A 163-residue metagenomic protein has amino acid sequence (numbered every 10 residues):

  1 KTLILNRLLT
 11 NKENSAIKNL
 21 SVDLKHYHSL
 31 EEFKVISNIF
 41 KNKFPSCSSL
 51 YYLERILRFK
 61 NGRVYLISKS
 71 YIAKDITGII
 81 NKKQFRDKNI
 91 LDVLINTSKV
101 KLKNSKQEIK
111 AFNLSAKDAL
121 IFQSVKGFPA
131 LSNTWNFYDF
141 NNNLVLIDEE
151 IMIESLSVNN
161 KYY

Functional and structural regions predicted by a protein language model:
K1-C47, G78-K103, N159-Y163: HTH-adjacent hinge/linker in prokaryotic transcriptional regulators
K12-E13, D23, E31-E32, E54 (+3 more regions): Glutamate identity and glutamate-enriched acidic tracts
K12-L20, E54-V64, S157: Short, charged helix-to-loop "capping" segments that act as catalytic/coupling loops
L24, Y52-L53, I67, S132-N133 (+1 more regions): Hydrophobic residues on conserved beta-strands that form the core of alpha/beta folds
H26-E31, E54-L57, Y71, T134-F137: Short, structured patches in soluble enzyme cores that scaffold and shape functional sites
F40-F85: Conserved amphipathic alpha-helical segments that form helical-bundle/coiled-coil interaction surfaces
C47, D75-I76, K82-Q84, K88-Y163: C-terminal regulatory/effector modules of DNA-binding transcriptional regulators
